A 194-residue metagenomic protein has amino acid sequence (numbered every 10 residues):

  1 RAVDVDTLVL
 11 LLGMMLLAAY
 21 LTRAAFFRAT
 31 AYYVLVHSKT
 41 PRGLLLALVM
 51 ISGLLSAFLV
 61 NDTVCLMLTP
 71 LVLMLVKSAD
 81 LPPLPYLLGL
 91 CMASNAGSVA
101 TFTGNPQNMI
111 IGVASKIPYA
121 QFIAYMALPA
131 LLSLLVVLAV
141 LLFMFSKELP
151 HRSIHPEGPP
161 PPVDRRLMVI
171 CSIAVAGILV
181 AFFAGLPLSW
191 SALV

Functional and structural regions predicted by a protein language model:
R1-L16, M67, L167-I178, L186-V194: Hydrophobic mid-bilayer segments of alpha-helices in multi-pass membrane transport proteins, especially secondary
A2-L84: Membrane-embedded alpha-helical segments and adjacent helix-loop junctions characteristic of multi-pass solute
L8-V9, R42-M50, V64, L87-L88 (+4 more regions): Hydrophobic alpha-helical transmembrane segments
M14-A19, K39, M50-N61, M92-T101 (+2 more regions): Helix-loop-helix module between adjacent transmembrane segments
Y32-P41, P156-L167, F182-L186: Short, amphipathic, aromatic/basic-enriched membrane-interface segments that mark the entry/exit of transmembrane
M50-L54, L75, A139, V175-F183: Alpha-helical transmembrane segments of multipass membrane proteins
N61-L68, V72, F102-N108, L188-W190: Transmembrane helix boundary and interhelical junction motifs in multipass membrane proteins
L81, L88, A100-T101, A120-V163: Juxtamembrane and boundary regions of transmembrane helices in multi-pass small-molecule transporters and channels
